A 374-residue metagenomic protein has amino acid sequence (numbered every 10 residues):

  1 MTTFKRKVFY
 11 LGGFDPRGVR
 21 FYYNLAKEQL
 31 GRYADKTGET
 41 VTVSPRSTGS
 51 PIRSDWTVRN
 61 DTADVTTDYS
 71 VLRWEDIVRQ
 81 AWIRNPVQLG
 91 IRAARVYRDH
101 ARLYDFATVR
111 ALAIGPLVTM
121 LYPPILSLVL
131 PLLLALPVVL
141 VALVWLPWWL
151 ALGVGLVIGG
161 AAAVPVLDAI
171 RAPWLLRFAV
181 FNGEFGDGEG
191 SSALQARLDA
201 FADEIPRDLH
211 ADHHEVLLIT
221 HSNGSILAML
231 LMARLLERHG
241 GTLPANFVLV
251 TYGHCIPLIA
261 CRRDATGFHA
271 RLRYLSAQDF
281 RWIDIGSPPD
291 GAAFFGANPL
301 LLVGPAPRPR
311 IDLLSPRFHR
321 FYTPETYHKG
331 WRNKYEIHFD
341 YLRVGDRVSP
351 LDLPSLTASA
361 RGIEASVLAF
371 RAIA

Functional and structural regions predicted by a protein language model:
M1-D99, I285: Membrane-protein extramembrane domains
T3, K7, R171, L175-F178 (+2 more regions): Residue-level signal for well-ordered alpha-helical segments
K7-V8, G12-G31, T37, F185-A292: Serine-dependent carboxylesterase/thioesterase catalytic core of lipase-like alpha/beta-hydrolase/SGNH enzymes
P16, D64-P124, L143-H213, R271 (+1 more regions): Active-site catalytic motif of lipid deacylating hydrolases and related acyltransferases
G18, N85-P86, P147, H239 (+2 more regions): Alpha-helix capping and helix-coil boundary motifs
R32, D76-R79, V87, I91 (+2 more regions): Lipolytic serine-hydrolase domain surface
S54-R59, L230, I311-R317: Bulky hydrophobic/aromatic packing residues
V129-A151: Juxtamembrane "helix exit" motif at the C-terminal ends of alpha-helical transmembrane segments in multi-pass membrane
